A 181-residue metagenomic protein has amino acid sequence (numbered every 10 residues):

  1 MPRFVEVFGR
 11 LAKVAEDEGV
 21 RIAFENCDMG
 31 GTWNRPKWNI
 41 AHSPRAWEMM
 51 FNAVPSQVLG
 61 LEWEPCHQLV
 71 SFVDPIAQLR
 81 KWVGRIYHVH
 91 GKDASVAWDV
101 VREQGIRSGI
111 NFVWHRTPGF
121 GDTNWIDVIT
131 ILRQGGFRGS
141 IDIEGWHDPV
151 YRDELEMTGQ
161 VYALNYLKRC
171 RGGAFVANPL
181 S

Functional and structural regions predicted by a protein language model:
M1-G60, V70, N178: Active-site acidic/histidine proton-transfer and metal-coordination neighborhood in alpha/beta enzyme cores
P2-K13, D17, R45-M49, A77 (+3 more regions): Alpha-helical scaffolding segments of alpha/beta enzyme cores, especially the outer helices of TIM-barrel or partial
I22-F24, L59-W63, Y87-G91, G139-E144: Hydrophobic faces of well-ordered beta-strands that scaffold small-molecule active sites in alpha/beta enzyme cores
N26-G30, P65-H67, S95, H147: Active-site-proximal loop/turn and secondary-structure-junction residues that shape catalytic pockets, frequently
W33-E48, H67-R138, R152-T158: Gly/Pro-rich active-site loop or hairpin
E144-H147, Y151: Aromatic/acidic polysaccharide-binding cleft in carbohydrate-active enzymes
D153-V176: C-terminal helical cap(s) of enzyme catalytic domains, especially alpha/beta-barrels
